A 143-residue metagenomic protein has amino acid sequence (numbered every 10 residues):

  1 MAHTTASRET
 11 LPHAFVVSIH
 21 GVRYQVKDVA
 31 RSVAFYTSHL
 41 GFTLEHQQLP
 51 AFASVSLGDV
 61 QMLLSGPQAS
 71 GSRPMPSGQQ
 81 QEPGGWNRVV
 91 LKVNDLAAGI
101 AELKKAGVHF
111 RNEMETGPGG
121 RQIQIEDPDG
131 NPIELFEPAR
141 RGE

Functional and structural regions predicted by a protein language model:
A2-H20, T43-N94, A98-E126, E137-E143: Vicinal oxygen chelate
V26-D28: Conserved beta-strand-loop-alpha-helix junction that forms the acyl-donor binding cleft
S32, Y36-T37, L103, G130: Conserved active-site tyrosine of GNAT-family acetyltransferases
P132-L135: Short glycine-/small-residue motifs
